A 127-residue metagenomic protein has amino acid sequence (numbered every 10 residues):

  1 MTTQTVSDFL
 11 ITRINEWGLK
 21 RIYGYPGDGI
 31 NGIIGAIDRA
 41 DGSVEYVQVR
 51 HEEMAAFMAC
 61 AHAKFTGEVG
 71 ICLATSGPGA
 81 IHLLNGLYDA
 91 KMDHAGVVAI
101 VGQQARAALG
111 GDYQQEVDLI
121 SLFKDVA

Functional and structural regions predicted by a protein language model:
M1-A127: N-terminal alpha/beta PP-like core and its mobile active-site loop of ThDP/TPP-dependent enzymes
